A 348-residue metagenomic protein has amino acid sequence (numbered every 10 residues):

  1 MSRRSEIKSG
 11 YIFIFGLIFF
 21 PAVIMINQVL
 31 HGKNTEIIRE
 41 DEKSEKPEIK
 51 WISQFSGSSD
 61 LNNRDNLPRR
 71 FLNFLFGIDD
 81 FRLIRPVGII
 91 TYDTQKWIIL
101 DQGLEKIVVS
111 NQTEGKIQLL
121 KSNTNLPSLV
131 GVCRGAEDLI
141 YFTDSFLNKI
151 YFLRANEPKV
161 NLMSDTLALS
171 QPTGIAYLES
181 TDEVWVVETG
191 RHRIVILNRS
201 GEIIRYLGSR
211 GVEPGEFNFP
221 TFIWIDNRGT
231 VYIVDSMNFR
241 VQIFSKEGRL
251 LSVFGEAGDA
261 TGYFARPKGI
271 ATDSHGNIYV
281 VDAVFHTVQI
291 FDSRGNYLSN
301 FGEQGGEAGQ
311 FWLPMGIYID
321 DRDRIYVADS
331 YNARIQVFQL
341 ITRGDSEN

Functional and structural regions predicted by a protein language model:
M1-I7: N-terminal secretory signal peptides that target proteins for export/translocation
K8-S9, F13, N198: Intrinsically disordered, low-complexity segments enriched in polar/charged small residues
F13-I14, G306: Residues at the start of alpha-helices and the adjacent loop-to-helix junctions
I14-I24: Bacterial N-terminal signal peptides
I26-N348: Eukaryotic scaffold repeat domains enriched in small/polar residues
